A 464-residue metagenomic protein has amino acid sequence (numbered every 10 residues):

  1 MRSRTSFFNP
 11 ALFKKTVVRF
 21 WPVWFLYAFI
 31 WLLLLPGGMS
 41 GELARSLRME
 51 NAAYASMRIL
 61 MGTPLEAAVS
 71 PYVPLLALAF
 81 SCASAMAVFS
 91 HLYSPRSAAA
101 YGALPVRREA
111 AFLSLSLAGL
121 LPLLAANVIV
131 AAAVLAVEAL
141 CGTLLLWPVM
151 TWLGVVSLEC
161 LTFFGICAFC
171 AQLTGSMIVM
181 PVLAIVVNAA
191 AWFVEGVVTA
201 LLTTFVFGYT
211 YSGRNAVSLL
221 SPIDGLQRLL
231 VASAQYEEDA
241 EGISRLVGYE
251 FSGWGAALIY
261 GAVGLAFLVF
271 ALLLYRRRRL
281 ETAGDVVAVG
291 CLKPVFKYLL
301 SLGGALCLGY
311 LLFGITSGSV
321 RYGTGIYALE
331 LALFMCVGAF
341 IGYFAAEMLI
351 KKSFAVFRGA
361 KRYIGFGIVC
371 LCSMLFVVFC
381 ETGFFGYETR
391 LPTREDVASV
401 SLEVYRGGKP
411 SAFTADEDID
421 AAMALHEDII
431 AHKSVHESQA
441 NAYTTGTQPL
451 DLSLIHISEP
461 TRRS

Functional and structural regions predicted by a protein language model:
M1-W31: Aromatic- and glycine-rich beta-strand/loop motifs that create alpha-glucan
S3-T5, G41-L65, A189-L274, R278-C291 (+3 more regions): Terminal transmembrane helical anchor/hairpin motif
T63, S70, L117-V179, W192: Secretory targeting signals
A68-S97: Long, hydrophobic alpha-helical segments
V88-L121, A283-G284: Helix-loop-helix units of permease transmembrane domains in multi-pass membrane transporters, especially ABC
K297-G304, A346-F385: Internal/C-terminal transmembrane anchor helices
V377-L450: Membrane-interface segments at or immediately adjacent to transmembrane helices that form the boundary between
S453-R463: Residue-level detector of conserved catalytic or cofactor/ligand-binding positions in enzyme active sites
